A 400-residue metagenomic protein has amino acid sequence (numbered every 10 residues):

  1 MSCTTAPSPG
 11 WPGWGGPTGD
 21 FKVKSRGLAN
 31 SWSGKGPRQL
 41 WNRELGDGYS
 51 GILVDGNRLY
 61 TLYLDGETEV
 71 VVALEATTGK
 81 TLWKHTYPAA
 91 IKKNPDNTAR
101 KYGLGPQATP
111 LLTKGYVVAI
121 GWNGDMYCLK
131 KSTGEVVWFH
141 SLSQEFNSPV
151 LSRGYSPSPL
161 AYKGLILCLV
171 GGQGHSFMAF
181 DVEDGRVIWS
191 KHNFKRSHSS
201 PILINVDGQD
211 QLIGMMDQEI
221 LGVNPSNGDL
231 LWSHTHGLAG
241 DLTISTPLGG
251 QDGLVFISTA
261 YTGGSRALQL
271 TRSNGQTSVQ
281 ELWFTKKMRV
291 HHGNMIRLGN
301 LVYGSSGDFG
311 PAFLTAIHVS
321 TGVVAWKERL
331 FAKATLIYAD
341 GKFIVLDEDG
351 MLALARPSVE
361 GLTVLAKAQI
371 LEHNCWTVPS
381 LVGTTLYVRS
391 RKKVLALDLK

Functional and structural regions predicted by a protein language model:
P7-R38, R266-L268: Blade/loop signatures of beta-propeller domains
G16-G19, L64-G66, W122, G171-G172 (+7 more regions): Short loop/turn segments immediately following the C-termini of beta-strands
L40-L53, K84-L111, F139-A161, G171-G174 (+8 more regions): Extracytoplasmic beta-rich repeat domains
G56-N57, K114-G115, K163-G164, G208-D210 (+4 more regions): Short coil/turn segments that connect the beta-strands within blades of beta-propeller domains
V72, Y127, M178, L221-G222 (+4 more regions): WD40 beta-propeller blade core
E75-T78, K130-T133, D181-D184, N224-N227 (+4 more regions): Short loop/turn segments that connect beta-strands within beta-propeller blades
G350, N374-K400: Blade-level signature of beta-propeller repeat domains, shared across WD40, Kelch, NHL, RCC1 and BNR/Asp-box propellers
